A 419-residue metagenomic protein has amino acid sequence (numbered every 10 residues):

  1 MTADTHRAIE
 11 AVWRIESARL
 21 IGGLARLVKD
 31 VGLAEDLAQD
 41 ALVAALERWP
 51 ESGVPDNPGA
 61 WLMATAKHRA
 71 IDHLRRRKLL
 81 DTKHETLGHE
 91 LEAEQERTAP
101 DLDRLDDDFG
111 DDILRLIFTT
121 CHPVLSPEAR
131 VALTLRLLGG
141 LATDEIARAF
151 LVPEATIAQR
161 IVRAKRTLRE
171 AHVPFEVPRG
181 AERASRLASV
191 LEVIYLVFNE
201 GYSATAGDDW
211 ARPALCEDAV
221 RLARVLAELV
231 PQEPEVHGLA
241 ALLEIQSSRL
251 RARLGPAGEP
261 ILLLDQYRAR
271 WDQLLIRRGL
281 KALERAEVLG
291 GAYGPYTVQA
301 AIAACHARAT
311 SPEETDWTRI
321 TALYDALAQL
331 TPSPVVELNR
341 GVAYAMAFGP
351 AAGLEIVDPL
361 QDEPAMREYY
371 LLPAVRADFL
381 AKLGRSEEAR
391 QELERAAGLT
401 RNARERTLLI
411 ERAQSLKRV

Functional and structural regions predicted by a protein language model:
M1-G22, G32-E35, A184-E192, L196: A short, charge-rich alpha-helical start-of-domain segment used by transcription regulators
V12-V31, A44-R48, F118-H122, S203-A206 (+1 more regions): Amphipathic, Lys/Arg- and hydrophobic-enriched alpha-helical face
L24, A34-A45, T65, A164 (+1 more regions): Short, small-hydrophobic-rich alpha-helical interface motif
L42-V43, D56-R76, L80-E85, K165: Σ70-family region 2.3-2.4 aromatic/basic alpha-helix that recognizes the −10 promoter and nucleates DNA melting
R77, E85-E128, R136-E145, V152-D325: Amphipathic helix-loop-helix modules that constitute alpha-helical solenoid scaffolds
S247, S311-E314, A347, L383 (+1 more regions): Structural motif corresponding to the intra-repeat A-B loop/turn of tetratricopeptide repeats
